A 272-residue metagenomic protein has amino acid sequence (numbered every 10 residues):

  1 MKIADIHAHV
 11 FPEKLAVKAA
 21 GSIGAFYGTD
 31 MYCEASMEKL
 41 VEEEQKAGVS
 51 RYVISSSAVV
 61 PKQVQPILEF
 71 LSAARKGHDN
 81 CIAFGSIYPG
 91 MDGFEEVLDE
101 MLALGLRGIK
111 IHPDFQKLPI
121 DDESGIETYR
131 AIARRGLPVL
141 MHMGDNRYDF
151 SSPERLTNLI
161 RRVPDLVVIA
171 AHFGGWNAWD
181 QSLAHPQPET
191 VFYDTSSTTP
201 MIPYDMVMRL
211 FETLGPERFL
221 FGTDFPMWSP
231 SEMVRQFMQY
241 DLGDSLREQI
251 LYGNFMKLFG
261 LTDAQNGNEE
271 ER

Functional and structural regions predicted by a protein language model:
M1-H9, L15-R51, P216-L220, S231-R272: Mid-to-C-terminal alpha-helical segments outside catalytic/metal-binding sites
I3-F11, M101, T128, R162 (+1 more regions): A generic "structured core" feature
H7, E44, L71, M101 (+8 more regions): Conserved, mostly hydrophobic/aromatic
A8-V10, S56, G85-P89, I111-P113 (+4 more regions): A cross-domain feature marking catalytic cores of carbohydrate-active enzymes and several ubiquitous metabolic/repair
H9-K14, V59-K62, P89-G93, Q116 (+4 more regions): Active-site environment of divalent metal-dependent phosphoester hydrolases
K39-E43, I67-A74, V97-M101, S124-T128 (+4 more regions): A general structural detector for well-ordered alpha-helical segments in enzyme core domains, enriched
S50-R51, V59-L140, D145-N146, M201: Active-site gating/metal-coordination segments in enzymes
R107-G108, D121-L220: Catalytic pocket-lining loop regions of alpha/beta-barrel enzymes, especially the amidohydrolase/enolase/GH5 lineages
